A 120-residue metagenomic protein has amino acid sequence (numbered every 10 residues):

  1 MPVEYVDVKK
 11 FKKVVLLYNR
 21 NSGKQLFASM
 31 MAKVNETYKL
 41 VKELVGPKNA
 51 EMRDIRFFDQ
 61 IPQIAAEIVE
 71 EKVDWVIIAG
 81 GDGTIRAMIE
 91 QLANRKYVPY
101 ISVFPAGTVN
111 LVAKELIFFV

Functional and structural regions predicted by a protein language model:
M1-A79, R86, E90-Q91: ATP/NTP phosphate-donor binding region
N19, D82, P105-G107: Active-site glycine-centered loops adjacent to acidic/histidine catalytic or metal-binding residues that shape
R53-D54, S102-F104: Glycine- and other small-residue-rich loops at beta-strand/loop junctions that grip anionic moieties
I77-I78, I101-V103: Conserved SAM-binding loop
T84-A87, L111: Short, electropositive, low-hydrophobicity segments enriched in small/polar residues
K96-Y100: A short helix->loop->beta-strand "cap" motif at the edges of active sites that frequently abuts
T108-V120: Short, glycine-/small-residue-rich phosphate/pyrophosphate-handling segment
